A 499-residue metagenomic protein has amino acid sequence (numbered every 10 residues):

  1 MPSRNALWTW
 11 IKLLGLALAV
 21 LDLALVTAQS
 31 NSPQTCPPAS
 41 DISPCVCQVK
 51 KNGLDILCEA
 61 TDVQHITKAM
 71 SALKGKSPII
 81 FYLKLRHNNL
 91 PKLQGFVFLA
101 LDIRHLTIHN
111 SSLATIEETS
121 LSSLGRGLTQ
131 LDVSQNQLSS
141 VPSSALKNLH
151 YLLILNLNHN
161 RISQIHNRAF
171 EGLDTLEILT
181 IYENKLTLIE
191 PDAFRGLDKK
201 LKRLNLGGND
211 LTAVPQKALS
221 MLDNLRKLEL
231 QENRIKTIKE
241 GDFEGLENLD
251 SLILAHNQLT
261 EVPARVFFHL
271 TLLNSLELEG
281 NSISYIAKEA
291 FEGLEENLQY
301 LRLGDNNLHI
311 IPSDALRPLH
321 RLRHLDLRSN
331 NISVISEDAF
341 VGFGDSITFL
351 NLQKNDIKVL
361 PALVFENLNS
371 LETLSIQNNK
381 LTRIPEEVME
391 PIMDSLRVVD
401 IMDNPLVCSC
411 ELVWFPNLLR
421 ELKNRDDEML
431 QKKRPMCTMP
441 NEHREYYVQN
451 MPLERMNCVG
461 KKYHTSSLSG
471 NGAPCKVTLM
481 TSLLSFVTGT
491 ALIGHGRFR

Functional and structural regions predicted by a protein language model:
P2-R499: Extracellular leucine-rich repeat
